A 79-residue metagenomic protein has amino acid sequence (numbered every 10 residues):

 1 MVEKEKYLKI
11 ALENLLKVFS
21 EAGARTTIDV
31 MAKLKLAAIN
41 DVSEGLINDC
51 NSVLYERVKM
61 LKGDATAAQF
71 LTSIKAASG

Functional and structural regions predicted by a protein language model:
M1, S73-G79: Phospho-regulatory, low-complexity terminal regions
V2-E5, L36, D64: Low-complexity, flexible helical/coil segments
E3-A32: N-terminal acidic leader/helix
K17-S20, M60, A76: Generic detector of intrinsically disordered, low-complexity, polar/charged segments
K33-A37, A76-A77: A short structural micro-motif
A38-S73: Short, charged early-sequence alpha-helical segments and their helix-coil boundaries
